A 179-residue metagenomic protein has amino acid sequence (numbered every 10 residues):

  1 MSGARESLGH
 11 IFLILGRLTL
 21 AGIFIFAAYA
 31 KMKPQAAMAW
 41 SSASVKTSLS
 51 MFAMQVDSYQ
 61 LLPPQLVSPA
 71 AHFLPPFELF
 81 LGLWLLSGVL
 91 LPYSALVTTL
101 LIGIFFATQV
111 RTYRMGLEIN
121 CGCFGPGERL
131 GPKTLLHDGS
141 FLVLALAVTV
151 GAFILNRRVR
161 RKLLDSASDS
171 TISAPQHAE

Functional and structural regions predicted by a protein language model:
S2-I172: Membrane-interfacial helix-loop segments of redox and metal-homeostasis proteins, especially TM-loop-TM junctions
A178-E179: Long, low-complexity, intrinsically disordered cytosolic termini of multi-pass membrane proteins
